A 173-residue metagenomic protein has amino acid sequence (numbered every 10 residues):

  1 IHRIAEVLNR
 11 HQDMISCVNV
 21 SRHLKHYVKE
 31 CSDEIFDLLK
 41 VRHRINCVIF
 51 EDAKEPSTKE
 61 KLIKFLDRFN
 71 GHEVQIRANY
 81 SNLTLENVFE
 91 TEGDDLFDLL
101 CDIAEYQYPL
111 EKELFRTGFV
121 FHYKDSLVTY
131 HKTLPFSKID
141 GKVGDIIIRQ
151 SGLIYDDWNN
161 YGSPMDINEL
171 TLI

Functional and structural regions predicted by a protein language model:
I1-D33: Conserved SAM/AdoMet-binding glycine-rich loop
S21-K142, Q150-S151, Y155, N159-L172: Radical SAM enzyme [4Fe-4S]-AdoMet core and its adjacent flexible, acidic and glycine-rich loops/tails across
